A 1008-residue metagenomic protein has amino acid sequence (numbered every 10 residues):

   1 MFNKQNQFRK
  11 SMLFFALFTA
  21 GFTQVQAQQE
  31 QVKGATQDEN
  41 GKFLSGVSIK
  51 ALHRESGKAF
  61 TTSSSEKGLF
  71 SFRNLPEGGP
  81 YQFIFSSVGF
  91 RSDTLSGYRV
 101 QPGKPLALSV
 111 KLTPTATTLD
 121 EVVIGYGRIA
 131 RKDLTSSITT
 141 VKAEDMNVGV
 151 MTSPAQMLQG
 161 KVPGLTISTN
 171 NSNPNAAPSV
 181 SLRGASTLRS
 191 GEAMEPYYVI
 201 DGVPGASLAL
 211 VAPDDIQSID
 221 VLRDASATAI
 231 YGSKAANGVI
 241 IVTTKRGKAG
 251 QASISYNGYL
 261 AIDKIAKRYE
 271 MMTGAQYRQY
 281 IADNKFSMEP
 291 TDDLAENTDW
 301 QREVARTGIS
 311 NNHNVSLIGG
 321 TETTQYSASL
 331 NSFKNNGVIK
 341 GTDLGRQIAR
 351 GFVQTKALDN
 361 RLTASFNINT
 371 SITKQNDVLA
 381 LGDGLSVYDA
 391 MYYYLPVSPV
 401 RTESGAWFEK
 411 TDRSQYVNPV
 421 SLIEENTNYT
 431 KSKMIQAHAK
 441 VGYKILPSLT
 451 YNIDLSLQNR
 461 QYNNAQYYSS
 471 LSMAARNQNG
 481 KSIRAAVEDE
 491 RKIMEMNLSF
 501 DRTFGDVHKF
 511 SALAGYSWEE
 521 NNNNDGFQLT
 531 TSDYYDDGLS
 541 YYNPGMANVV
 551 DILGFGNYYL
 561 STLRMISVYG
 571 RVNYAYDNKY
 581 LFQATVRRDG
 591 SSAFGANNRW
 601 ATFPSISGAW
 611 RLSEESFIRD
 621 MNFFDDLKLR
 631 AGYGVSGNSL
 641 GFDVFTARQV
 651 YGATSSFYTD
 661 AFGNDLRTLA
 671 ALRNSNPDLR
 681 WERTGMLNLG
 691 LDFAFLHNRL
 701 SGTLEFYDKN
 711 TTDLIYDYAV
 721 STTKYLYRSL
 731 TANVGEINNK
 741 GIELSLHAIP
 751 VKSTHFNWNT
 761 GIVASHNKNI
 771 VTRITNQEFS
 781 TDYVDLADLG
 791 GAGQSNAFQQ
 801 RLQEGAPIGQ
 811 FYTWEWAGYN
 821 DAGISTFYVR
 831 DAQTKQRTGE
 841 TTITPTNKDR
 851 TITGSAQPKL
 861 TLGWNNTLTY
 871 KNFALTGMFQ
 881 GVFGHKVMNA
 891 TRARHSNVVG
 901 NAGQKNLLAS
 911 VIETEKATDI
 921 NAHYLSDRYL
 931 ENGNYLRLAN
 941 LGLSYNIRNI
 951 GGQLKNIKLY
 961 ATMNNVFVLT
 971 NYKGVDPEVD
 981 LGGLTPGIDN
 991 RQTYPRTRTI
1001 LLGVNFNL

Functional and structural regions predicted by a protein language model:
A35-E39, S137-K161, S168-S172, V180-L188 (+6 more regions): Short, polar/charged loop or turn motifs at beta-strand boundaries
Q37-K42, V47-R54, I84-F90, Q101-N147 (+1 more regions): Short, acidic, small-residue-rich periplasmic hinge/interaction motif at the N-terminus of Gram-negative outer-membrane
K42-S45, S71-G79: Short Pro-Gly-centered beta-turn/loop motif in secreted/extracellular proteins
S48-K50, R54-L69, G125-G149, A176-S181 (+3 more regions): N-terminal periplasmic "start-of-domain" segments of outer-membrane beta-barrel proteins
R73, Q156, D201-A227: Short acidic/polar hinge/loop motifs at secondary-structure boundaries that mediate gating or recognition
L108-V110, K161-V162, P213-S255, S310-N312 (+2 more regions): A beta-strand signature from Gram-negative outer-membrane beta-barrel systems, especially the internal plug domain
A116-T118, K132, K248-N297, V338-I339 (+9 more regions): Surface-exposed loop/interface segments of Gram-negative outer-membrane beta-barrel transport/assembly proteins
Q156-D201, Q217, T228-K248: Extracytoplasmic beta-strand/coil segments of soluble accessory domains associated with Gram-negative outer-membrane
